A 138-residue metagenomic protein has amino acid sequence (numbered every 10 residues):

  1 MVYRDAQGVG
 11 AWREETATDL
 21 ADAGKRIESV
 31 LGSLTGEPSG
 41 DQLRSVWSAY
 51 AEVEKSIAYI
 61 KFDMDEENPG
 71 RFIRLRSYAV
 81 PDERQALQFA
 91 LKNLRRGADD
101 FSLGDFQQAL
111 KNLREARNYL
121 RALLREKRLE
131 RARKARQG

Functional and structural regions predicted by a protein language model:
M1-G138: Long, charged/polar, soluble alpha-helical segments
